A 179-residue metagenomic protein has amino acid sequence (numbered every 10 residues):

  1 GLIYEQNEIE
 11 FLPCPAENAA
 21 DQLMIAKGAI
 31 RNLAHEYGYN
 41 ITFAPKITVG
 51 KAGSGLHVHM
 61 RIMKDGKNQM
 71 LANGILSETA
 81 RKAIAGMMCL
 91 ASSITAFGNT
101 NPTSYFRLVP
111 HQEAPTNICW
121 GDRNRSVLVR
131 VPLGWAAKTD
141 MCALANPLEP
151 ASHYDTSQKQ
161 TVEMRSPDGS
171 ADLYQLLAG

Functional and structural regions predicted by a protein language model:
G1-C14: Residues forming anionic-ligand binding surfaces in small-molecule and nucleic-acid pockets of primarily soluble enzymes
E10, E17-G179: Active-site capping/gating regions of soluble enzymes
